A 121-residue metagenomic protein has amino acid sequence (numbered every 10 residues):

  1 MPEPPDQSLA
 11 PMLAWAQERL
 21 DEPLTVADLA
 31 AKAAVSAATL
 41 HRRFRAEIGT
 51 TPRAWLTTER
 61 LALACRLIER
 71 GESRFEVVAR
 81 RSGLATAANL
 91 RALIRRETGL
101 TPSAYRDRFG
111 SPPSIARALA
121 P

Functional and structural regions predicted by a protein language model:
M1-E22, A27-A33, A46-A54, T58: Short, Lys/Arg-enriched, Trp-marked, Pro/Gly-tolerant hinge/linker segments that flank
P23-A27, A46-A87, R108-P121: Terminal helix-turn-helix DNA-binding modules in bacterial transcription factors
D28-A37, H41, G83: Helix-turn-helix
A38, A87-A88, S103: Key DNA-contact positions within bacterial/archaeal DNA-binding proteins
L40, F44, N89-L90, I94: Short hydrophobic/aromatic patch on the recognition helix
R95, L100-S103: Nucleic acid-binding interface residues in structured DNA/RNA-binding domains, emphasizing the DNA-engaging scaffolds
